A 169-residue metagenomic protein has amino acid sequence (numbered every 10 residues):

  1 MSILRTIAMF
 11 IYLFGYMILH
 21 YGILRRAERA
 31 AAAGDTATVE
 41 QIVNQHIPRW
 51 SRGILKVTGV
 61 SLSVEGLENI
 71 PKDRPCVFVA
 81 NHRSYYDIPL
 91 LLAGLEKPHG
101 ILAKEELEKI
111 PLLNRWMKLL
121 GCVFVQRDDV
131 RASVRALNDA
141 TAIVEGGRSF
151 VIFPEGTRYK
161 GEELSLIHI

Functional and structural regions predicted by a protein language model:
M1-S63, R115-L119: A transmembrane-helix-recognition feature enriched in membrane-embedded lipid enzymes and envelope glyco-/phospholipid
V57-I167: Soluble catalytic domains of membrane acyltransferases
